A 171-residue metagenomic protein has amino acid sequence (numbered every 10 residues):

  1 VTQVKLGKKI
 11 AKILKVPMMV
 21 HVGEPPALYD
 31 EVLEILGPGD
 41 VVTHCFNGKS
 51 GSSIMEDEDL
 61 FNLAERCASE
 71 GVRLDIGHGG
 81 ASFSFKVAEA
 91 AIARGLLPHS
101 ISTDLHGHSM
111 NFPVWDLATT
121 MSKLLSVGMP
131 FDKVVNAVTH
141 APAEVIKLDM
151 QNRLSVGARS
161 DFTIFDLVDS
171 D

Functional and structural regions predicted by a protein language model:
V1-N111: Active-site core of metal-dependent hydrolases
K86-F165: His/Asp/Glu-enriched, well-ordered alpha-helical/loop segment that forms or immediately abuts the divalent-metal
D169-D171: Short, Lys/Arg- and Gly-enriched loop/turn segments at beta-strand edges
